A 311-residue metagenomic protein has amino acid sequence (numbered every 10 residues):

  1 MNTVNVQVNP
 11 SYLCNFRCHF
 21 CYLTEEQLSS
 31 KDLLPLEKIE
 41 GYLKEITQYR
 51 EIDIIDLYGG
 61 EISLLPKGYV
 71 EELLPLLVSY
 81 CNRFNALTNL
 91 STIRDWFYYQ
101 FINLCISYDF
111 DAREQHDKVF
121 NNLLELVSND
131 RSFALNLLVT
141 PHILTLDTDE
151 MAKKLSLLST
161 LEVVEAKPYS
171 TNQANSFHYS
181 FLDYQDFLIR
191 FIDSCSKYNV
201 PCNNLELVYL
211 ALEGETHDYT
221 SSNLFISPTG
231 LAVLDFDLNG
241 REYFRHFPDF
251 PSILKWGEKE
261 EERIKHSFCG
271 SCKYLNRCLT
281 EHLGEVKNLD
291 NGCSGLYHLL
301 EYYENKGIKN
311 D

Functional and structural regions predicted by a protein language model:
M1-K38, Y49: Canonical Radical SAM [4Fe-4S] cluster-binding loop centered on the CxxxCxxC motif and its immediate flanking residues
Q7, E40-G59, L65-S170, S176-F177: Radical SAM/AdoMet-radical enzyme domain recognition
P10-R17, E61, C269-S271, L275-N276: Cysteine-centered iron-sulfur cluster-binding motifs in ferredoxin-type domains/subunits of redox enzymes
R17, C21, Y198, H217 (+3 more regions): General secretory precursor processing signal
C18, P66, R94, L234-F236 (+1 more regions): Activation segment
L28-L36, H116, F177, F181-Y184: Flexible, glycine- and charge-enriched loops at secondary-structure boundaries
S170-R241, R277: A C-terminal junction/extension of Radical SAM enzymes
N239-D311: Flexible mid-to-C-terminal extensions adjoining Fe-S/redox cofactors in radical SAM and related proteins
